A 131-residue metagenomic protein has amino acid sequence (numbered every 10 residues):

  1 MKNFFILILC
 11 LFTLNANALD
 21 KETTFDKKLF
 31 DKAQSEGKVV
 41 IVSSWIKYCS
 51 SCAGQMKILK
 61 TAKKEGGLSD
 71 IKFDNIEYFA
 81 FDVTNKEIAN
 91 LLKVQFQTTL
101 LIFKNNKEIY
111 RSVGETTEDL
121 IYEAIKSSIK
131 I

Functional and structural regions predicted by a protein language model:
F4-L14: Sec-dependent N-terminal signal peptides
C10, N17-G37, K126-I131: N-terminal leader/targeting and pre-domain segments
S35-K47: Short active-site neighborhood of thiol/selenol oxidoreductases, capturing the structured segment around
S44, C49-C52, L100: The canonical Cys-X-X-Cys-His
S44, D70-K86: Thiol-based oxidoreductase modules, predominantly thioredoxin-like and allied folds used for disulfide exchange
A53-L68: Typically the conserved alpha-helix immediately C-terminal to a functionally engaged Cys/Sec in thioredoxin-like
L92-L101: Structural micro-motif
I102-I131: Non-catalytic, surface beta->alpha helical segment in thiol-disulfide oxidoreductase systems
